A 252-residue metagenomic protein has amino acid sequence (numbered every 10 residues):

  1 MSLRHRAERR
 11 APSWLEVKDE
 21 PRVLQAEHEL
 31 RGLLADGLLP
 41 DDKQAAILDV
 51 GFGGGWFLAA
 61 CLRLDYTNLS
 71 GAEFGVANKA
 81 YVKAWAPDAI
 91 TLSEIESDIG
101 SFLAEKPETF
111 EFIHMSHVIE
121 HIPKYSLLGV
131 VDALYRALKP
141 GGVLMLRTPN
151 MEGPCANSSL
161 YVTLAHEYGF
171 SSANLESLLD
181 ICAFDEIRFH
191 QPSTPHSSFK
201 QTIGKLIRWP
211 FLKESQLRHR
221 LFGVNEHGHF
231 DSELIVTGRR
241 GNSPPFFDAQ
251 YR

Functional and structural regions predicted by a protein language model:
M1-E108, F112-S116, Y125-D132, P192 (+2 more regions): Conserved N-terminal segment of class I S-adenosyl-L-methionine
P87-A89, V162-A165, K205-I207: Short, hinge-like loop/turn segments at secondary-structure boundaries
E120-I122: A short His-aromatic
L138-L144: Short glycine-dipeptide loop
M145, Q191-R252: A C-terminal cap/extension of S-adenosyl-L-methionine-dependent methyltransferases that defines the acceptor-substrate
L146-Y168: Short, glycine-/aromatic-enriched active-site segment of Class I SAM-dependent methyltransferases
E167-C182: Short alpha-helix
